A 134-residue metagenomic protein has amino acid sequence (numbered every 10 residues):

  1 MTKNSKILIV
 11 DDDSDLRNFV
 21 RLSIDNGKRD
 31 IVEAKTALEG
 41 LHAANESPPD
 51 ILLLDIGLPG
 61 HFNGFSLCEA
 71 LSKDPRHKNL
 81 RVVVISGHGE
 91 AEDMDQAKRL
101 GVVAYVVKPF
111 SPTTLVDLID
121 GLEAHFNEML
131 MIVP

Functional and structural regions predicted by a protein language model:
S14-V32: Two-component/phosphorelay signaling modules centered on CheY-like receiver
K28-T36, A43, V106: Short hydrophobic/Thr-rich beta-strand motif most characteristic of the beta2 strand and flanking loop of CheY-like
H42, F65-K78: Short amphipathic alpha-helix used as the core "switch/output" element in two-component signaling
S47-L53, L58: Active-site beta3 strand of CheY-like receiver
V103: Short, glycine/charged-rich "phosphate-handling" switch motifs in NTP-dependent and phosphotransfer domains
F110-I119: C-terminal output helix
D120-P134: The C-terminal output helix
